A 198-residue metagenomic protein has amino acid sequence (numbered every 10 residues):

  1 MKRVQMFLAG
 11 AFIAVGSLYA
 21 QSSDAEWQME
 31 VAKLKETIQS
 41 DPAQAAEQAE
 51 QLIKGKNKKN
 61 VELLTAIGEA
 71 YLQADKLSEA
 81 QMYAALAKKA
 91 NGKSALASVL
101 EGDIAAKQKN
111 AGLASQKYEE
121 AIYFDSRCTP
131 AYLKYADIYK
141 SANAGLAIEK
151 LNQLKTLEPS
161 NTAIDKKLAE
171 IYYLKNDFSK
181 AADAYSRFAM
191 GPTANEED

Functional and structural regions predicted by a protein language model:
L8, F12-I13, S17-A85, K89: N-terminal leader/linker segments that initiate helical-solenoid repeat arrays
Q39, Q73, K107-Q108, D137-A142 (+1 more regions): Register position in tetratricopeptide repeats
Q51-G55, A85-K89, E119-Y123, N152-L157 (+1 more regions): Conserved structural position within tetratricopeptide repeats
N57-K58, G92, S126, P159 (+1 more regions): Short coil turns that delineate tetratricopeptide repeat
